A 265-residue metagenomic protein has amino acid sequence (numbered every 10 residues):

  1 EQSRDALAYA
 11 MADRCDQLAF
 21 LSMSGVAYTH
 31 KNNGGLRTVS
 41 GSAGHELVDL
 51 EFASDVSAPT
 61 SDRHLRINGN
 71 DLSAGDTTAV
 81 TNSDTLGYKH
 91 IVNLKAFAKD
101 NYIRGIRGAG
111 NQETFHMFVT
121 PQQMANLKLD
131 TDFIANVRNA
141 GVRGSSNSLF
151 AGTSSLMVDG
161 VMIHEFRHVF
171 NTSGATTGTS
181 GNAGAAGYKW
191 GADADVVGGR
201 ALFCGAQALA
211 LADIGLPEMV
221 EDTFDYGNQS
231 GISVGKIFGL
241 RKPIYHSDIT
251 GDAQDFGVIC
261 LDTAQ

Functional and structural regions predicted by a protein language model:
R14-L18, M124-N126: Secretory-pathway/luminal and periplasmic proteins that interact with or process carbohydrate-rich
D16-V39: Short, glycine/acidic-rich hinge or "gate" loops at secondary-structure transitions that mediate conformational
G44-G105, A109-Q265: Sequence/fold signature of self-assembling virion shell proteins
